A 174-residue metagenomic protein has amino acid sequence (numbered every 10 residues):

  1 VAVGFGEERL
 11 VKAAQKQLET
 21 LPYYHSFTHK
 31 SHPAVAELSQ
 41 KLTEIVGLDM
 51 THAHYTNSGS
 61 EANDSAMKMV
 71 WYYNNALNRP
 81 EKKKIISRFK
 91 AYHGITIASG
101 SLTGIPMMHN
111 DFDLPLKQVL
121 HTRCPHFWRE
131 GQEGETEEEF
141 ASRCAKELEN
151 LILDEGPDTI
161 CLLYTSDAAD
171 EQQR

Functional and structural regions predicted by a protein language model:
A2-H29, E37-N57: Glycine-rich phosphate-binding segment of PLP-dependent enzymes
A14, T122, L163: Residue-level signal for inorganic ion chemistry
K16, N150, Q172-R174: Intrinsic disorder/low-complexity segments enriched in polar/small residues
T20-L21, H126-R129, S166: A short, flexible beta-alpha/helix-coil linker loop
S39, C161-S166: ATP-dependent carbohydrate kinase catalytic cores
Q40-T159: PLP-dependent aspartate aminotransferase-fold enzymes
Y164-R174: Single conserved hydrophobic/aromatic residue that forms the stacking wall/gate of nucleotide- or nucleobase-binding
